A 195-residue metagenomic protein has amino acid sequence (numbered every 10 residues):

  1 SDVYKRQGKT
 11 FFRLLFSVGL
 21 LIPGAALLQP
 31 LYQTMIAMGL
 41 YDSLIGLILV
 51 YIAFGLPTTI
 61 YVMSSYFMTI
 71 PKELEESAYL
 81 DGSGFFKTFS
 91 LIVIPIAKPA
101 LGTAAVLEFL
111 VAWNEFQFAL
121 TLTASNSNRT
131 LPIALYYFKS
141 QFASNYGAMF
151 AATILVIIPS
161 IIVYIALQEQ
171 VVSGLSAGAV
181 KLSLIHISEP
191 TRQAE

Functional and structural regions predicted by a protein language model:
S1, K5-K181: A structural signal for multi-pass alpha-helical bundles of membrane permease subunits that mediate small-molecule
D2-Y4, H186-R192: Short, small-residue-biased leader/transition segments that mark boundaries at the very start of proteins
